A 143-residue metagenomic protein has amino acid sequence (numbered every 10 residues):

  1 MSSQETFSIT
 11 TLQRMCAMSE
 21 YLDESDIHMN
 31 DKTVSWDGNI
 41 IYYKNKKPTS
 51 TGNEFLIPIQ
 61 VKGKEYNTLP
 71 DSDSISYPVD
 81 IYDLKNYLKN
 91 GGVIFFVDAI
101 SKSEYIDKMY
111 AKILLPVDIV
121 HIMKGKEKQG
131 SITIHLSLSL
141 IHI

Functional and structural regions predicted by a protein language model:
S2-P78: Catalytic centers of nucleases
S50-T51, I122-G125: Short, charged, solvent-exposed linker or helix-capping segments at domain edges/interfaces that act as flexible hinges
E54-H121: Elongated alpha-helical scaffolds
I141-I143: Conserved small/polar residues in nucleotide/adenosyl-binding loops
